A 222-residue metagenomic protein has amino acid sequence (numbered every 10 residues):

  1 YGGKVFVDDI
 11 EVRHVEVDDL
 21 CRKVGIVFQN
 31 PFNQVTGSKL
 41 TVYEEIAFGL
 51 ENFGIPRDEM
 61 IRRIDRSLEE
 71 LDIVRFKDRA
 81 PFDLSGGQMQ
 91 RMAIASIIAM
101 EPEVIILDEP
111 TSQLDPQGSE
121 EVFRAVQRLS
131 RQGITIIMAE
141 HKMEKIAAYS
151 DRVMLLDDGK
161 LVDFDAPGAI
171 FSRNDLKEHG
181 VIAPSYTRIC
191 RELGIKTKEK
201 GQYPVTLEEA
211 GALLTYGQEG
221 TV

Functional and structural regions predicted by a protein language model:
G2-E11, L20: Conserved ABC transporter NBD signature motif
A47, E51, D58-F76: Conserved ABC ATPase "signature" region
A80-L84, Q88: Conserved ABC ATPase signature
I105-D108: Catalytic Walker B motif of ABC-type/P-loop ATPase nucleotide-binding domains
E140-H141: H-loop/switch region of ABC-family ATPase nucleotide-binding domains
D158-G159: Conserved ABC ATPase "signature" C-loop
S172-V222: ABC ATPase nucleotide-binding domains
